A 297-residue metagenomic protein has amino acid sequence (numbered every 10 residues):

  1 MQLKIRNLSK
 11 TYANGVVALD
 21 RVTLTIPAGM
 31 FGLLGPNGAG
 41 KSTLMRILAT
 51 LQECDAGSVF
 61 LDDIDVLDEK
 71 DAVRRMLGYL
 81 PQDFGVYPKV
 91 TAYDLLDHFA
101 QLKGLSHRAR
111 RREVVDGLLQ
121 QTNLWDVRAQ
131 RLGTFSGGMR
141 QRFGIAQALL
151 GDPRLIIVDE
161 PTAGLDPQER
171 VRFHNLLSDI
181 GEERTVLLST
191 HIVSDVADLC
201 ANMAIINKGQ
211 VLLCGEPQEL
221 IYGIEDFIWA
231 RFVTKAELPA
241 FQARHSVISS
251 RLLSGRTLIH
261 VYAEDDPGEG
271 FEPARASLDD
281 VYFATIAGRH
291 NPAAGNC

Functional and structural regions predicted by a protein language model:
L3, A18-L19, R74: Conserved structural motif at the start of ABC-family nucleotide-binding domains
P36-G40: Walker A (P-loop) phosphate-binding loop of ABC-type ATPase nucleotide-binding domains
A49: Helix-to-loop junction immediately C-terminal to a conserved catalytic motif
G57-D68, A72-V73: Conserved ABC transporter NBD signature motif
D97, Q101-G104, A109-V127: Conserved ABC ATPase "signature" region
I156-E160, L165: Catalytic Walker B motif of ABC-type/P-loop ATPase nucleotide-binding domains
F173-H260: ABC transporter nucleotide-binding domain
